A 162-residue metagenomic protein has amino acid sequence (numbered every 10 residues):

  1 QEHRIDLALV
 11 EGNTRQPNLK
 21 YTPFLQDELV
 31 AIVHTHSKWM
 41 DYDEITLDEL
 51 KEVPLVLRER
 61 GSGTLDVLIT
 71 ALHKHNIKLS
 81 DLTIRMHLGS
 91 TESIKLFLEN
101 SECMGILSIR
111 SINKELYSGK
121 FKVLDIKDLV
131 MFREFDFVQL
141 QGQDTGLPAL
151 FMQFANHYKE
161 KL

Functional and structural regions predicted by a protein language model:
Q1-L29, V33: Short beta-strand-centered segments that line the small-molecule binding cleft or hinge of alpha/beta clamshell
Q1-R4, V10-E11, H73, I77-K122: Hydrophobic hinge/microswitch elements
K20-V30, L116-M131: Short beta-strand->loop
T22, D48, K95-L96: Alpha-helical segments flanking ligand/cofactor-binding loops in enzyme cores
V30-I32, K38, P54, M104 (+2 more regions): Residues embedded in well-ordered beta-strands
H36-T46, G142-A149: Short helix-loop capping/hinge motifs at secondary-structure junctions, enriched in acidic/polar residues
L55-N76, T145-G146, L162: Secondary-structure junction motif
L124-L162: A late-sequence structural motif
